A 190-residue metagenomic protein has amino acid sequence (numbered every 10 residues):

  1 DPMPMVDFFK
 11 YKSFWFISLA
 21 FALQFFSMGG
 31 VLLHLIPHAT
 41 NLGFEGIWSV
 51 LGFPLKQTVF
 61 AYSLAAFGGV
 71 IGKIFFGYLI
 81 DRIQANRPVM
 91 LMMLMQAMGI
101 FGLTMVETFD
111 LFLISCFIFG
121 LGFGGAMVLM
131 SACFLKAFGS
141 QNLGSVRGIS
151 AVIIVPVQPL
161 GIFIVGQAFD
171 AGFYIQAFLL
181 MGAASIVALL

Functional and structural regions predicted by a protein language model:
V6-F76: Extracytoplasmic gate region of multi-pass secondary transporters
A39-T40, L79-I80, I164-F173: Interfacial helix-cap and linker-helix signal at transmembrane-aqueous boundaries of multi-pass secondary transporters
L55, S140-S150: Loop-to-transmembrane helix entry/capping segments in MFS-fold secondary transporters and related SLC/MFSD carriers
D81-M93: Cytoplasmic membrane-interface "Motif A"-like loop-to-helix N-cap segments of 12-TM Major Facilitator Superfamily
M95-E107: C-terminal ends and interior cores of transmembrane alpha-helices in multi-pass membrane transporters/permeases
D110-I118: Paired small-residue
G125-F138: Intracellular juxtamembrane helix-capping segments at the cytosolic ends of symmetry-related transmembrane helices
Q176-L190: Symmetry-related core transmembrane helices of the 12-TM Major Facilitator Superfamily/SLC fold
